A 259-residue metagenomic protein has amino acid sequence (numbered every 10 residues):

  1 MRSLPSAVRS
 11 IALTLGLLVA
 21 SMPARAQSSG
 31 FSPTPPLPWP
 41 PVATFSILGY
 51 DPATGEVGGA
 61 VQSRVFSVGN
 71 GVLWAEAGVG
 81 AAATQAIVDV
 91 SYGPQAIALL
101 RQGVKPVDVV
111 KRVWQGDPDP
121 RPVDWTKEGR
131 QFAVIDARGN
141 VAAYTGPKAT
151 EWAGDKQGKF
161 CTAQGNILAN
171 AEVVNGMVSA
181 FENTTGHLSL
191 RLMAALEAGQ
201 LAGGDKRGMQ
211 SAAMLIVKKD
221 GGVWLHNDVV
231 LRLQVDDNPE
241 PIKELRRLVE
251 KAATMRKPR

Functional and structural regions predicted by a protein language model:
M1-A12: Bacterial N-terminal signal peptides that target proteins for export
S10-S21: Bacterial N-terminal signal peptides
M22-A26: Sec/Tat signal peptide C-region and signal peptidase I cleavage site
S28-R259: N-terminal nucleophile
